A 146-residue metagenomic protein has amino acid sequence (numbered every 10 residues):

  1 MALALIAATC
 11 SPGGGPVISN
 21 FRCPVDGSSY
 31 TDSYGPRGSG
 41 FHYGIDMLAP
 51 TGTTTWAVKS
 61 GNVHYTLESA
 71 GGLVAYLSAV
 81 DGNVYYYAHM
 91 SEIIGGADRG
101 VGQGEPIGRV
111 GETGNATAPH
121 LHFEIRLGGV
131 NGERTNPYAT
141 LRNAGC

Functional and structural regions predicted by a protein language model:
M1-P36, N62-H64, G102-E105, E133-C146: Intrinsically disordered, low-complexity, Pro/Ser/Thr/Asn/Gly/Ala-rich spacer/linker segments adjacent to signal
S28-K59: Short glycine/threonine/proline-enriched tight-turn/helix- or strand-capping micro-motif at secondary-structure
D32-S33, P50, S78-V80, M90 (+1 more regions): Generic beta-structure capping elements
S33, H42, A70, P106-E112: Short glycine/serine/threonine-biased micro-segments
G35, G52, V80-G82, G128-G129: Solvent-exposed coil/turn segments that connect beta secondary-structure elements in extracytoplasmic/periplasmic
H42, A57-I94, A116-E124: Zn2+-dependent peptidoglycan hydrolase active-site motif and core
T54-Y65, G95-V110: Short, well-structured beta-strand-loop connectors
A75-S78, R99-C146: Conserved, short, structured surface segments that act as functional micro-motifs
